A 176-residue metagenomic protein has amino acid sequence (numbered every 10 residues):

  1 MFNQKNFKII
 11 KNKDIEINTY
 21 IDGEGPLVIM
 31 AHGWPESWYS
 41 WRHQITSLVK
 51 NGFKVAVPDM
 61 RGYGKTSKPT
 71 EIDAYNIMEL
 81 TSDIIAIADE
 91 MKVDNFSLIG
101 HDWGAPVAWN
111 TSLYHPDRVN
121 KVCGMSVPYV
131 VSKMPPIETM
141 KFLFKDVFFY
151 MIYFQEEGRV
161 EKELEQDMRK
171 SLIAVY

Functional and structural regions predicted by a protein language model:
F2-Q4, I17, L27, Y63-I99 (+1 more regions): Flexible "cap/lid" subdomain of the alpha/beta-hydrolase fold that forms the substrate-access gate
Q4-N6, S37: A short helix-loop-beta-strand connector motif used in the catalytic cores of GNAT acetyltransferases and, in some
N6-N12: Short acidic-hydrophobic surface loop/beta-edge motif
I10, M30-A31, H43-Q44, V93 (+1 more regions): Alpha-helical interaction segments
K11, V49, D89: Short polybasic/polar patches that bind polyanions
N12, M60, V127: Active-site donor-binding loop signature of nucleotide-sugar glycosyltransferases
N12-I21: A short loop-to-beta-strand scaffold at the N-terminal edge of the catalytic core in hydrolase folds
Y20-S67: Conserved HGGG/HGGXW glycine-rich cap/lid loop of the alpha/beta-hydrolase fold
